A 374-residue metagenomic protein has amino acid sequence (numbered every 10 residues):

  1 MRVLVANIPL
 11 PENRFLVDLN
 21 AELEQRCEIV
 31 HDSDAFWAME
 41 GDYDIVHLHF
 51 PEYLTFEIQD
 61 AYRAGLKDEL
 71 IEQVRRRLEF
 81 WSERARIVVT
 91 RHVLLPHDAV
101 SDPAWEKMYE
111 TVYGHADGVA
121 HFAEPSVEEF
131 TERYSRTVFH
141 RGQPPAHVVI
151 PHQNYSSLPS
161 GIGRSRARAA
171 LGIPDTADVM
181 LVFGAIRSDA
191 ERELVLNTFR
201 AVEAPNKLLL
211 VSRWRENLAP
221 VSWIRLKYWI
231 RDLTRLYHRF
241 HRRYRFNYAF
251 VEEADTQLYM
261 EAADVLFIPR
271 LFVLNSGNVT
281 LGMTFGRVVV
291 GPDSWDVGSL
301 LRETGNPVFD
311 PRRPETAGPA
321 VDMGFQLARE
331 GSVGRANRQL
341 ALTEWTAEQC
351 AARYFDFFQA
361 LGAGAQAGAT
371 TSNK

Functional and structural regions predicted by a protein language model:
A99, K107-E110, G114-P144, S156: A short, active-site helix/loop in glycosyltransferases that binds the activated sugar's phosphate group
P125, P144-P159, I186, R215-E216 (+2 more regions): Short beta-strand->alpha-helix junction loop in the catalytic core of nucleotide-activated group-transfer enzymes
S135-T137, P159-I173: A short helix/loop element that forms part of the nucleotide-sugar donor recognition site in Leloir-type
P174-A190, F199, A204, L210-V211: Conserved donor-binding/catalytic core segment of Leloir-type glycosyltransferases
R213-R215, V221-L258, T304: Nucleotide-activated donor-binding/catalytic signature segment of Leloir-type glycosyltransferases, i.e., the conserved
V265-I268, V288-D293: Short hydrophobic beta-strand element within catalytic cores of glycosyltransferases and related nucleotide-activated
G298-L327: Change "using UDP/GDP/dTDP sugars" to "using nucleotide sugars
E315-G318, F325-G362: A charged, aromatic-enriched C-terminal amphipathic alpha-helix characteristic of glycosyltransferases across folds
